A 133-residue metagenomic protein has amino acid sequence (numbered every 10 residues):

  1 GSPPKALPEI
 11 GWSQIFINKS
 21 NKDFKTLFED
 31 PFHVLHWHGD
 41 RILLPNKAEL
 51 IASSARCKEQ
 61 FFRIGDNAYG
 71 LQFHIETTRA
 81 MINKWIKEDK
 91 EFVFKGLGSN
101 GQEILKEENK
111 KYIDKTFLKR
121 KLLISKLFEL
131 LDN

Functional and structural regions predicted by a protein language model:
G1-A80: Pocket-forming structural segment of enzyme catalytic cores
T77-N133: Acyltransferase
